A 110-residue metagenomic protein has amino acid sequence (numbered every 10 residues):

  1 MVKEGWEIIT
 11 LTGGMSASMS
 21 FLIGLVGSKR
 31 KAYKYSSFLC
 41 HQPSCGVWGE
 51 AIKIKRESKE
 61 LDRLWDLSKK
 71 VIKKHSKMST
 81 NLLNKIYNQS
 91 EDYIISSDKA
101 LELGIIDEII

Functional and structural regions predicted by a protein language model:
M1-V47, Y93: Glycine-rich beta-to-alpha active-site loop
V47-I110: Charged, glycine-interspersed solvent-exposed loop segments at helix/strand-loop junctions that cap or gate access
